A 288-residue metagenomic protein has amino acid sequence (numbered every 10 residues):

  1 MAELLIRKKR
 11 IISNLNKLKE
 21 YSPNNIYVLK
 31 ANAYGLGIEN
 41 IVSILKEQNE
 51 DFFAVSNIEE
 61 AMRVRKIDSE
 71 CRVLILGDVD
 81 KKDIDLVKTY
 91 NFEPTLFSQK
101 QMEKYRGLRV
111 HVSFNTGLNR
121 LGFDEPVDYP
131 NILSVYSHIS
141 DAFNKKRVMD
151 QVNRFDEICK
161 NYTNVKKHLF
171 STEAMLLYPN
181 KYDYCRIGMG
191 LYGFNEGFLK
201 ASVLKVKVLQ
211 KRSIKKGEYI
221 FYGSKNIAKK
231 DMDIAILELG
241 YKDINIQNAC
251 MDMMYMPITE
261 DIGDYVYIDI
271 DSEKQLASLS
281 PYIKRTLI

Functional and structural regions predicted by a protein language model:
A2-S13, P23-K166: Active-site-proximal beta-alpha core segment in soluble small-molecule metabolic enzymes
N57, I139, S171, M189 (+1 more regions): Residues that line or immediately flank small-molecule/substrate-binding pockets and catalytic motifs
C71, Y90, S202-L204, D233-A235 (+1 more regions): A generic structural signal for short beta-strands and their flanking turns/coil linkers
L74, T95, H168, R186 (+4 more regions): Residues in well-ordered beta-strands of folded domains
N144-K230: Anionic-ligand-binding alpha/beta catalytic cores of soluble enzymes and soluble regulatory domains that recognize
S213-I288: C-terminal accessory subdomain/extension
